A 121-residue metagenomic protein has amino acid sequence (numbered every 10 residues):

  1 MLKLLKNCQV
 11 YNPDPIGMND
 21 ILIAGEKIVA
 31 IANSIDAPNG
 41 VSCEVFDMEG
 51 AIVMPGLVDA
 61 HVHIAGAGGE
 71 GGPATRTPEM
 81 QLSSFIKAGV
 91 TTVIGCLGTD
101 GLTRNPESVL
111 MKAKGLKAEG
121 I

Functional and structural regions predicted by a protein language model:
M1-K3, V10-M54: Histidine-rich, glycine-flanked metal-binding segment
K3-L5, G25-I28, R76, R104-S108: Short amphipathic alpha-helical surface micro-motifs
L5, D36-A37, I64, G95: Generic signal for short, ordered secondary-structure residues within or immediately flanking folded domains
M18, G68-E70, L116: Residue-level detector of solvent-exposed, low-hydrophobicity positions
M48-M111: Metal-associated gating/positioning segment near the N- to mid-region
G115-I121: Metal-coordinating catalytic core of metallo-dependent amide/deamination hydrolases
